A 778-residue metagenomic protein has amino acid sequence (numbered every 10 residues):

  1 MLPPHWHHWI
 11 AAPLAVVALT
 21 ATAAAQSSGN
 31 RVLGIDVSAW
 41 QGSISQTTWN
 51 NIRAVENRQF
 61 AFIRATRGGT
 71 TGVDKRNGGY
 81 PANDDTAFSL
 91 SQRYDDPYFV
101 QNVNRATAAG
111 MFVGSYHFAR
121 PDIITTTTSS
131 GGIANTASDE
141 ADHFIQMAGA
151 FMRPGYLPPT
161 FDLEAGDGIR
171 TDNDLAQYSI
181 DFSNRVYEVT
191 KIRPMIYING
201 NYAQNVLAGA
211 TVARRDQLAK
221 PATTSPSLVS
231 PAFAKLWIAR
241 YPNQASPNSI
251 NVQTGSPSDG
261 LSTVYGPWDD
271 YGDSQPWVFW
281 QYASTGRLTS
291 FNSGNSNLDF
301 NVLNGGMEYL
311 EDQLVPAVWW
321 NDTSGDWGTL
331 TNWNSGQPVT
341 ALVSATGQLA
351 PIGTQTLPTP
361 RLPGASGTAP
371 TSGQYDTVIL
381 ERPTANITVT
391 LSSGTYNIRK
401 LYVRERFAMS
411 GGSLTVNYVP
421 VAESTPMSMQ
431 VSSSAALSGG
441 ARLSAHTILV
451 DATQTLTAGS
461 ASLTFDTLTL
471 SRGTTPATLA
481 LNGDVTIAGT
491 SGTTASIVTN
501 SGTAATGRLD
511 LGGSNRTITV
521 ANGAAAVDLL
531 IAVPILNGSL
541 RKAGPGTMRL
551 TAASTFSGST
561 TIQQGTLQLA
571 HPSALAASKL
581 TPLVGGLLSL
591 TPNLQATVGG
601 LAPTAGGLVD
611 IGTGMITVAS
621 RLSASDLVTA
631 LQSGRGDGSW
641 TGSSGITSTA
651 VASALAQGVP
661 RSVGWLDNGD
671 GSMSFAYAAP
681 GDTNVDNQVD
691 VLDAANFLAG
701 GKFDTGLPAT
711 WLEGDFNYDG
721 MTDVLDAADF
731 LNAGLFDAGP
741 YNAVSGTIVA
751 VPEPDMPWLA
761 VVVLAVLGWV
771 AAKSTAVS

Functional and structural regions predicted by a protein language model:
M1-Q26, M756-S778: Sec-dependent, cleavable N-terminal signal peptides
Q26-Q46, V55, V229-P316: Functionally critical loop-and-helix segments that line ligand-binding/catalytic clefts of soluble enzyme domains
S27-V189: Substrate-binding cleft of extracellular glycoside hydrolase catalytic domains
T70-S91, T125-N135, L207-V229, P247-D273 (+4 more regions): Surface-exposed intrinsically disordered loops and tails
Y156-D259: Catalytic domains of cell-wall/extracellular-matrix polysaccharide-remodeling enzymes, centered on de-N-acetylation
V315-S433, D484, A488-V498, G502-R508 (+8 more regions): Solvent-exposed adhesion/ligand-recognition segments of exported proteins
T331, Y375-V378, A385-V389, G394 (+30 more regions): The right-handed parallel beta-helix/beta-solenoid scaffold, focusing on the short coil/turn and N-cap positions
Q348, A570-S578, G585-A602, G606-G607 (+1 more regions): Cellulosome-associated attachment modules in secreted, modular CAZymes
